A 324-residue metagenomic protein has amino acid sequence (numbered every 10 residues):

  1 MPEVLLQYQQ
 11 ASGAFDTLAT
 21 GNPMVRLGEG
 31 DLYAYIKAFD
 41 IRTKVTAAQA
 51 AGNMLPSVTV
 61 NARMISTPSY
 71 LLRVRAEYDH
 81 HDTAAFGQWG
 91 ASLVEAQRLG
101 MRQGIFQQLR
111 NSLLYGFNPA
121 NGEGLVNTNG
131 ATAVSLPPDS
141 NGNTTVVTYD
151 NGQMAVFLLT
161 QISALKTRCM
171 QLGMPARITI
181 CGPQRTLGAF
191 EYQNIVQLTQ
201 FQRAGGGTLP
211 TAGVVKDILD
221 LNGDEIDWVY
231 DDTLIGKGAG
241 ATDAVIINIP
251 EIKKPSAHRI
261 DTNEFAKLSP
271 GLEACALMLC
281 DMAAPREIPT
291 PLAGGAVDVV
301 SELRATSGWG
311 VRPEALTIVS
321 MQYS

Functional and structural regions predicted by a protein language model:
M1-N22, D31, P137, Y192-S324: Sequence/fold signature of self-assembling virion shell proteins
P2-V74: Assembly/oligomerization interface modules of large self-assembling protein complexes
S69-R73, P175, A296: A general secondary-structure signal for short beta-strands and their flanking turns/coil in non-transmembrane regions
E77-H81, C181-T186, N248, R312: Helix N-cap / beta->alpha transition motif
E77-T160: Alpha-helical scaffold segments that mediate packing/assembly in large oligomeric complexes
I105, L109, L158-C169, V215-N222: Hydrophobic, Leu/Ile/Phe/Ala-enriched alpha-helical segments that form helix-helix packing faces
L125-L209: Extended, solvent-exposed, turn-rich assembly/linker loops in the middle of proteins
